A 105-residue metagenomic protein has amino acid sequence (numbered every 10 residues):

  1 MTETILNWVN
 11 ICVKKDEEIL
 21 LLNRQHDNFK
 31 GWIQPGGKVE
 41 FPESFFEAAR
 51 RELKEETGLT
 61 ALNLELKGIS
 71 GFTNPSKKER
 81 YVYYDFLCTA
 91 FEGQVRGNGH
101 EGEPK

Functional and structural regions predicted by a protein language model:
M1-L20: Conserved N-terminal beta-strand and adjoining loop/helix that marks the start of the Nudix/MutT-like hydrolase domain
I5-N7, N28, R80: Exposed loop/turn and edge beta-strand positions of beta-sandwich/beta-sheet ligand-binding modules
V9-C12, Q25, L87, H100: Intrinsic disorder/low-complexity detector
C12, W32, K105: Residues that recognize and position ribonucleotide moieties
K15-E55: Conserved Nudix-box catalytic region and its N-terminal flanking loop in Nudix hydrolases and closely related
V39-L62, F72-K105: Unchanged
